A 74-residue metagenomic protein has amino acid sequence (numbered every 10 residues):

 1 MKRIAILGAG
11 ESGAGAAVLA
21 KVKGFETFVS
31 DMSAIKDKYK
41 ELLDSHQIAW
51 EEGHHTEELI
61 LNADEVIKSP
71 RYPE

Functional and structural regions predicted by a protein language model:
M1-E74: N-terminal leader/targeting and accessory segments in enzymes
